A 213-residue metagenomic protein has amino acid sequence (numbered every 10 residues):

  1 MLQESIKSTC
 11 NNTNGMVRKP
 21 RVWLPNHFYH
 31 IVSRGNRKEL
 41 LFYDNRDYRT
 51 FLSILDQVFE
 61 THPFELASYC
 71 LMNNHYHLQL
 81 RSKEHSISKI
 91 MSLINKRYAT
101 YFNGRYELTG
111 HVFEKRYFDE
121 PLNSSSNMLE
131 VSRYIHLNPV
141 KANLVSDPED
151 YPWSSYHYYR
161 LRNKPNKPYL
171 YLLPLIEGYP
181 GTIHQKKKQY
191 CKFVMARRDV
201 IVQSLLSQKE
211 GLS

Functional and structural regions predicted by a protein language model:
M1-S68, M72, R81-S213: Short Pro-Cys-Gly-centered "Cys-loop" motif that presents a nucleophilic cysteine in a tight turn
